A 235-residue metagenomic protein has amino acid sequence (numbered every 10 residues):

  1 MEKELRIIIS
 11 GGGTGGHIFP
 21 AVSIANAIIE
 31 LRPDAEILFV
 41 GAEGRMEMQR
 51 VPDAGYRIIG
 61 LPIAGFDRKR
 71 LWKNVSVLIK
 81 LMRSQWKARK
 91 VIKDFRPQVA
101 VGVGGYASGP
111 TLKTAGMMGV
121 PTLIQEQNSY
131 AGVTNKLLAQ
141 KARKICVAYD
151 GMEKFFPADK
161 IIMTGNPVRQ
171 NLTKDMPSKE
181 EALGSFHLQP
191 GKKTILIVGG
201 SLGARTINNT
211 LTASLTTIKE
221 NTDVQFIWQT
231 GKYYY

Functional and structural regions predicted by a protein language model:
E4-G12, D34-K80, Q85, K232-Y234: Conserved nucleotide-sugar phosphate-binding/catalytic loop shared by glycosyltransferases and other
H17-I28: Short amphipathic alpha-helix
R32, V91-R96, L188-P190: Glycine-rich phosphate-binding loop signature in dinucleotide/nucleotide-binding domains
E36, R57, G116-E180, L188: Active-site-proximal region of nucleotide-activated glycan assembly enzymes, centered on histidine/acidic-rich loops
I37-A42, C146-Y149, Q225-G231: Short internal beta-strands
R45-M46, R50, A54, P177-E180 (+1 more regions): Donor-nucleotide binding loops and adjacent catalytic segments primarily of GT-B fold Leloir glycosyltransferases
R89-V101, A107-L123, K136-K141: Glycosyltransferases and closely related glycan-assembly transferases that use nucleotide-activated donors
